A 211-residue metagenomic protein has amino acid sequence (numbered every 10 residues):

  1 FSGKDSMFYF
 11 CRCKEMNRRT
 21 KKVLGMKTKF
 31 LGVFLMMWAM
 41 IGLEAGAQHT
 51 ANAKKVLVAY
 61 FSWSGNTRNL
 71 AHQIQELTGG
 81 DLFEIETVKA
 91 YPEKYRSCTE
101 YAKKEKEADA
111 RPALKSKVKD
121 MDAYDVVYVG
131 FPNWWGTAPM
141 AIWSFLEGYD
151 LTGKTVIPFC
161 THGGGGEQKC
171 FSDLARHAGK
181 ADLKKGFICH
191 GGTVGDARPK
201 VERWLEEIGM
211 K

Functional and structural regions predicted by a protein language model:
D5-H49: Bacterial Sec-dependent N-terminal signal peptides
V33-F34, W38, G42-V88, E100-K211: FMN-binding flavodoxin-like domain, especially the glycine-rich phosphate-binding loop
P92-E100: Hydrolase active-site cap/lid region
